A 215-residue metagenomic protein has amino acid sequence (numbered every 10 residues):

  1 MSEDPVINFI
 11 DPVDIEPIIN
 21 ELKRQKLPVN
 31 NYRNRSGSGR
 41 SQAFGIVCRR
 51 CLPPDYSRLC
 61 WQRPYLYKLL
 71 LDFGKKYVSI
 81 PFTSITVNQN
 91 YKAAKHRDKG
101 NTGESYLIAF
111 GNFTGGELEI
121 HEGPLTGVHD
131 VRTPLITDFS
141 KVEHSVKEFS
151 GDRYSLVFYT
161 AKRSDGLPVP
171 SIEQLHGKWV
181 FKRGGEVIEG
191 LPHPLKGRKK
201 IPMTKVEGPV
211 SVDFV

Functional and structural regions predicted by a protein language model:
M1-I136, S140-V215: Fe(II)/2-oxoglutarate oxygenase catalytic core
